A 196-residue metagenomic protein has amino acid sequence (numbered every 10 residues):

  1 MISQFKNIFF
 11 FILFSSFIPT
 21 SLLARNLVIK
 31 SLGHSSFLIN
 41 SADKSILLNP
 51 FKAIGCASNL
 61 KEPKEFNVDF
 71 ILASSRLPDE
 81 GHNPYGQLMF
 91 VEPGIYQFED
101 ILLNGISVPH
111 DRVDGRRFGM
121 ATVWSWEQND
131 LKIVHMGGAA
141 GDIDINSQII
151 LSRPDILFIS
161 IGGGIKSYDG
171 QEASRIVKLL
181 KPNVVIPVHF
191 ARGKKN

Functional and structural regions predicted by a protein language model:
M1-F9: Bacterial N-terminal signal peptides that target proteins for export
I8-F17: Bacterial N-terminal signal peptides
S16-N26: Bacterial Sec-dependent signal peptides at the C-terminal "C-region" and cleavage site
A24-F66, F70, G86-S152, I156: Core dinuclear metal-dependent hydrolase active-site scaffold
G33-S35, S74-D79: Short, polar loop motifs at secondary-structure junctions
L72-A73, V108, I159, P187: Redox-cofactor binding/interface segments in oxidoreductases and associated redox assembly factors
H82-G86, N196: Metal-dependent catalytic neighborhoods of phosphoester/phosphodiester hydrolases
G141-N196: Cap/insert and terminal regions of metallo-dependent hydrolase folds
